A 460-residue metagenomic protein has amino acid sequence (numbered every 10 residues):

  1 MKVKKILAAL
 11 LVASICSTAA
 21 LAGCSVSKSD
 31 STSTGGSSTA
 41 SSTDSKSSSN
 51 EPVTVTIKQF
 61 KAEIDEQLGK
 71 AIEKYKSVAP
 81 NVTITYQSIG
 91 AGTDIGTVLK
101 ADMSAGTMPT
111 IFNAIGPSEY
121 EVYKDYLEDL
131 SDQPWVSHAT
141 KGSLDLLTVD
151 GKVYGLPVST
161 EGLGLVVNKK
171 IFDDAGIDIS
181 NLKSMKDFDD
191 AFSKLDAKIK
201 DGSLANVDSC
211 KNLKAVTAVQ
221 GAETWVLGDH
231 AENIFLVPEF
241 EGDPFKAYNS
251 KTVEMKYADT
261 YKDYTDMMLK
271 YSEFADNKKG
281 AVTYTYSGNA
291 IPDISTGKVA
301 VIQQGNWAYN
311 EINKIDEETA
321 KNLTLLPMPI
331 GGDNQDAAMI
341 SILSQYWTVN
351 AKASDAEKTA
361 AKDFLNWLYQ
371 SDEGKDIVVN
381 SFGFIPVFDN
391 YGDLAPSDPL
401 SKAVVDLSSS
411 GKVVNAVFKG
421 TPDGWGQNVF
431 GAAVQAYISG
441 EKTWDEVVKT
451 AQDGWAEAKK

Functional and structural regions predicted by a protein language model:
A8-L10, C24-E119, W135-H138, G332-N334 (+4 more regions): Conserved N-terminal structural module of periplasmic/extracytoplasmic solute-binding proteins
S77-V78, T83-T85, A175, K314-S381: Extracytoplasmic/periplasmic substrate-recognition and gating elements
S88-V98, M185-D189, G280-T296: Short helix-initiation/N-cap motifs at beta->coil->alpha
I115-V166, A205-N212, H230, N322-L326: Hinge/lid segment of periplasmic solute-binding proteins
D129-D145, D208-G221, V237-D263, K314-E318 (+4 more regions): Short, solvent-exposed loop/beta-turn-alpha elements that line the ligand-binding surface or hinge of extracytoplasmic
Y154-V158, D189-S250: Extracytoplasmic/periplasmic solute-binding protein
F192, K246-T283: Glycine-centered hinge/linker elements that transmit conformational signals in sensory and ligand-binding systems
S341, V379-D389, K402-K459: C-terminal capping/gating helix-and-loop segments adjacent to ligand/active sites or protein-protein/ligand interfaces
